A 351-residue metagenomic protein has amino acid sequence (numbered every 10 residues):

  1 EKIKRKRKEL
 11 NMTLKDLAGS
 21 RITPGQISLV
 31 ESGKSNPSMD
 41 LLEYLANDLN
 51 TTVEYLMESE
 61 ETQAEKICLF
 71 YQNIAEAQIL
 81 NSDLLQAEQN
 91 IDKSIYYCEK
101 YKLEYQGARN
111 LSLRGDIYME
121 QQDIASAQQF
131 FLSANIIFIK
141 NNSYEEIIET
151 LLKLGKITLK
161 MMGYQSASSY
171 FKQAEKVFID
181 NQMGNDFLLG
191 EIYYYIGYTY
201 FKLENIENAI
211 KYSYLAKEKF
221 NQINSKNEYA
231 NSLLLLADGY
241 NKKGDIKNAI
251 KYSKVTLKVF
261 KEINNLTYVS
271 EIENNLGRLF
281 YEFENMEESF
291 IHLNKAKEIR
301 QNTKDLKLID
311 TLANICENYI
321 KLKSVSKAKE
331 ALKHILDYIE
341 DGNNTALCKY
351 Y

Functional and structural regions predicted by a protein language model:
E1-E9: A short, Lys/Arg-rich alpha-helix, primarily the initiator
L10-V30: Short alpha-helical DNA-recognition segment
D40-Y55: DNA major-groove recognition helix of helix-turn-helix/homeodomain DNA-binding modules
E65, Y105, E145, F187 (+4 more regions): Residue signature of alpha-solenoid helical repeat architecture, marking inter-repeat boundaries and helix-start
Y71, Q78, N90, G107-Y118 (+17 more regions): TPR/Sel1-like alpha-solenoid repeat signature
D92-E99, L132-N142, K172-Q182, Y214-S225 (+3 more regions): Amphipathic alpha-helical segments of tetratricopeptide repeats
